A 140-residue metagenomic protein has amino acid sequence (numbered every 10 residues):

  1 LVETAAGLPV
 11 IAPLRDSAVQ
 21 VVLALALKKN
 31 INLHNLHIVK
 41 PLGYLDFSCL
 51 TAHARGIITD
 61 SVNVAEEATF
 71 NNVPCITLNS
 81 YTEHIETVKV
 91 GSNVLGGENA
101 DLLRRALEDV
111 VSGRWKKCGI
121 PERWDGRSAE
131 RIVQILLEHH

Functional and structural regions predicted by a protein language model:
L1-L14, A18-H140: Nucleotide-activated sugar donor-binding and catalytic core shared by glycosyltransferases and related lipid-linked
